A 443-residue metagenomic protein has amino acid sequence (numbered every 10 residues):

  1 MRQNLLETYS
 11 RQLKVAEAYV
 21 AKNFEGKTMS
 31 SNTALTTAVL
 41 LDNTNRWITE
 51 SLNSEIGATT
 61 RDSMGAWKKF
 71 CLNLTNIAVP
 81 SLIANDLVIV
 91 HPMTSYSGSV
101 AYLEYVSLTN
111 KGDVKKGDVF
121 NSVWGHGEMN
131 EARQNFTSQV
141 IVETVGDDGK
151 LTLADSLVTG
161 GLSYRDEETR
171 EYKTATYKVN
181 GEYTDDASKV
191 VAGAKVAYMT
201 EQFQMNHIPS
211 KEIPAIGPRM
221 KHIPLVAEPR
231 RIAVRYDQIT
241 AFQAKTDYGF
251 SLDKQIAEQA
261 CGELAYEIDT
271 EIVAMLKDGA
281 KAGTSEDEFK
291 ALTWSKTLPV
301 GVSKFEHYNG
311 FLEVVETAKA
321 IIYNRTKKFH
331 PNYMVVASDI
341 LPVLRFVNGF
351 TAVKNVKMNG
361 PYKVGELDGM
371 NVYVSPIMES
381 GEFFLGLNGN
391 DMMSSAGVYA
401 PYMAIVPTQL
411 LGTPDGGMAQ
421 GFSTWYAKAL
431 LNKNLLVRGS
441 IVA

Functional and structural regions predicted by a protein language model:
M1-I141, G149: Extended assembly-interface regions of large multimeric machines
M64-K68, S97-Y102, R231-A233, K328-M334 (+3 more regions): Beta-sheet entry/capping signal
T75-P80, S95-F136, L162-T270: Acidic/polar, low-complexity extended loops/arms that serve as protein-protein interfaces in large oligomeric shells
P80-V90, N180-T184, I216-M220, T317-I321 (+2 more regions): Short alpha-helical segments and helix-capping/turn motifs at coil-helix boundaries
G125, Q202, N206, A215-E258 (+1 more regions): Sequence/fold signature of self-assembling virion shell proteins
G146-G160: Surface-exposed beta-strand/loop patches in extracellular or lumenal glycoproteins
Y236-Q238, S251-T317: Alpha-helical scaffold segments that mediate packing/assembly in large oligomeric complexes
E286-K357: Extended, solvent-exposed, turn-rich assembly/linker loops in the middle of proteins
